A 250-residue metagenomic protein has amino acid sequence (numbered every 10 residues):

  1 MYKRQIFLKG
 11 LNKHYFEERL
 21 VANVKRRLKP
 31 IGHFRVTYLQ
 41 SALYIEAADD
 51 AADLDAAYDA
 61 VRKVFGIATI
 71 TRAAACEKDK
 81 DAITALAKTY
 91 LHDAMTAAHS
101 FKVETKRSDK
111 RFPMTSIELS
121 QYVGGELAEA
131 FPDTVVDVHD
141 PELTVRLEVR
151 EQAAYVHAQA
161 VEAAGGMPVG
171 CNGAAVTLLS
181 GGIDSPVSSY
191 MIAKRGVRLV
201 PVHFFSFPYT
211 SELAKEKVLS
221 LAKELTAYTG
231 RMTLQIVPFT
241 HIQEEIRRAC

Functional and structural regions predicted by a protein language model:
M1-V176, P186-T233, P238-I242: RNA-binding accessory domains that recognize and position tRNA/RNA substrates
Y2, I246-C250: Short, intrinsically disordered, charge-balanced linker/junction segments flanking boundaries in proteins
G182: Conserved G/P- and acidic residue-centered "switch" motifs that form tight phosphate/ATP-binding loops in soluble
